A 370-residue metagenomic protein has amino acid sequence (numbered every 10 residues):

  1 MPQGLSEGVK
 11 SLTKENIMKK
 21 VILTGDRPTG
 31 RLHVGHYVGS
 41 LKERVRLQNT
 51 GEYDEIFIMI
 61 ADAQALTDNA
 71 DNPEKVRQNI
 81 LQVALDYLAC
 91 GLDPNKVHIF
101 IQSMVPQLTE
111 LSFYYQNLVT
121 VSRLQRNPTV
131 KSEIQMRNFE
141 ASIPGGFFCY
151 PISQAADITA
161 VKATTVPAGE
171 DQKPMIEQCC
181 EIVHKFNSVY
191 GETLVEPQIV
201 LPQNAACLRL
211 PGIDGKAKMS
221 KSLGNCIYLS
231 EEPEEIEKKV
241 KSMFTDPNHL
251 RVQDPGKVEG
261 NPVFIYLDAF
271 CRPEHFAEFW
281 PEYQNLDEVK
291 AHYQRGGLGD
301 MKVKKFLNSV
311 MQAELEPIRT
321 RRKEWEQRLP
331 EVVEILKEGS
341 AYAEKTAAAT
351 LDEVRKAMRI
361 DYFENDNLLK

Functional and structural regions predicted by a protein language model:
E7-I17: Short, Lys/Arg-enriched N-terminal segments with co-localized hydrophobic residues within the first ~10-30 amino acids
I17-K20, P330: A short, charged/proline- and glycine-enriched loop that marks the coil->beta-strand transition at the N-terminal
K19-A156, E274, A313-L315, R319 (+1 more regions): N-terminal Rossmann-like or analogous alpha/beta NTP/dinucleotide-binding catalytic cores that position adenine
S40-L47, C179-I182, Y266: Buried hydrophobic packing segments
P128-S132, M136-Y190, P211-G212: Internal, conserved structured core segments that host functional sites
P174, C180-K370: Conserved nucleotide- and phosphate/pyrophosphate-binding catalytic cores in adenylate/nucleotidyl-handling enzymes
